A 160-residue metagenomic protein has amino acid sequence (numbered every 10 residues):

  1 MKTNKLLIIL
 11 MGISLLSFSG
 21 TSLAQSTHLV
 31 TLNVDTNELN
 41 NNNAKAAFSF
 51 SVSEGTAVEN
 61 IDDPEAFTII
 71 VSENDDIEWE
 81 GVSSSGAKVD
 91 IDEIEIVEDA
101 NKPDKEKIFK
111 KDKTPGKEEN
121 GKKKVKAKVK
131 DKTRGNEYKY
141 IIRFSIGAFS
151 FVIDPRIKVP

Functional and structural regions predicted by a protein language model:
M1-S26: Bacterial Sec-dependent N-terminal signal peptides
Q25, S72-N74, D131-R134: A short, structured loop/turn motif at beta-sheet edges
S26-T31, E38, N42, K128 (+1 more regions): N-terminal targeting/disorder module
T27-T31, L39-E73: N-terminal edge beta-strand
L29-T31, T68, D76-E80, K126 (+1 more regions): Beta-strand secondary-structure signal
N33-N40, G81-S85: Structural motif
E65-T114: Contiguous segments within soluble domain cores/interaction surfaces
T114-P160: Extracellular/periplasmic metallocenter environments
